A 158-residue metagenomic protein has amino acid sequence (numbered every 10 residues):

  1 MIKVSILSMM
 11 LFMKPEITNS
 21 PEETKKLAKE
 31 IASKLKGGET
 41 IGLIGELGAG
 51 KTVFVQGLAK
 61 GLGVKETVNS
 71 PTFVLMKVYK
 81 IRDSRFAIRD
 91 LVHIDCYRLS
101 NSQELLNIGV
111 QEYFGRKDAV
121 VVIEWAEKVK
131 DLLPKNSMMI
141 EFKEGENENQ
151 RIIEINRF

Functional and structural regions predicted by a protein language model:
M1-F12, K80-D90, N156-F158: Short, basic, low-complexity termini and linkers enriched in Ser/Thr/Gly/Pro that act as targeting/leader peptides
L11-E30: N-terminal pre-Walker A segment at the start of P-loop NTPase domains
F12-K14, K60, N101-L105, Q111-F158: Short phosphate-coordinating micro-motif centered on Lys-Gly-acidic
I41-L43: Hydrophobic anchor at the beta1->P-loop junction of P-loop NTPases
L47: The conserved Walker
K51: Conserved lysine of the Walker
V64-Y79: Short beta-strand-centered segment that lines the nucleotide-binding/catalytic pocket of NTP-utilizing
